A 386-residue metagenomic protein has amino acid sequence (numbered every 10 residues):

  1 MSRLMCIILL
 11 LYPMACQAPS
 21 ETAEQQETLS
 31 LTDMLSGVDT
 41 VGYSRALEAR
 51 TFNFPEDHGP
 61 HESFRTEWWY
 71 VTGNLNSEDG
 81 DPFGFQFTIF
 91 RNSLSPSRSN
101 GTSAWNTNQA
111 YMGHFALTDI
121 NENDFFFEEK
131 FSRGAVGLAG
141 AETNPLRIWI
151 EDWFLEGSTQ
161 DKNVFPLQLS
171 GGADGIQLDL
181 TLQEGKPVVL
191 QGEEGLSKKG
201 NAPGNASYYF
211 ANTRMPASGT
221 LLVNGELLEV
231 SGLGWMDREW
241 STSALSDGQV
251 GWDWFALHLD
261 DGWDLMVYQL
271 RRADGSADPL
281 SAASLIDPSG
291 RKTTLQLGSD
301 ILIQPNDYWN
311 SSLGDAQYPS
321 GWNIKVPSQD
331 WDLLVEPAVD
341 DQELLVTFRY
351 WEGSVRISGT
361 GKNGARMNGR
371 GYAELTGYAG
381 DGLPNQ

Functional and structural regions predicted by a protein language model:
S2-I7: Sec-dependent signal peptide recognition, specifically the positively charged N-region followed immediately by
Y12-A15: C-terminal motif of bacterial Sec signal peptides marking the signal peptidase cleavage site
Q17-Q386: Structured soluble/peripheral alpha/beta segments that form catalytic or ligand/cofactor-binding pockets
